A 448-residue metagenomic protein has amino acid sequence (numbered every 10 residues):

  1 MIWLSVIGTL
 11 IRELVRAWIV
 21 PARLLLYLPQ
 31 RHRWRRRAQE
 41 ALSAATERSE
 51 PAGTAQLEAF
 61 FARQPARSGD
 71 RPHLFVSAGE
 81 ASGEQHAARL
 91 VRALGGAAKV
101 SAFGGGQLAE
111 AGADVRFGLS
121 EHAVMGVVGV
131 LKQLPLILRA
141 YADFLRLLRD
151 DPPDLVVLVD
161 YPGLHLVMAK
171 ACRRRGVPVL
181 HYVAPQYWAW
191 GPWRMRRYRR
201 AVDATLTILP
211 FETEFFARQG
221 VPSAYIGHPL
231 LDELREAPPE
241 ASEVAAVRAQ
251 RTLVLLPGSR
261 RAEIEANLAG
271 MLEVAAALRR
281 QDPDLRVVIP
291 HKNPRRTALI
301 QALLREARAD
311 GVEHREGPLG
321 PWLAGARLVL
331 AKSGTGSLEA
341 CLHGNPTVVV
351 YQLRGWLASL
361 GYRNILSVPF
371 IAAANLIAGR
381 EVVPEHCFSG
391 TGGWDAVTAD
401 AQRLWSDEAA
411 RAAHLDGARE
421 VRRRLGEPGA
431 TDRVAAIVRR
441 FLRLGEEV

Functional and structural regions predicted by a protein language model:
M1-V448: Nucleotide-activated sugar donor-binding and catalytic core shared by glycosyltransferases and related lipid-linked
